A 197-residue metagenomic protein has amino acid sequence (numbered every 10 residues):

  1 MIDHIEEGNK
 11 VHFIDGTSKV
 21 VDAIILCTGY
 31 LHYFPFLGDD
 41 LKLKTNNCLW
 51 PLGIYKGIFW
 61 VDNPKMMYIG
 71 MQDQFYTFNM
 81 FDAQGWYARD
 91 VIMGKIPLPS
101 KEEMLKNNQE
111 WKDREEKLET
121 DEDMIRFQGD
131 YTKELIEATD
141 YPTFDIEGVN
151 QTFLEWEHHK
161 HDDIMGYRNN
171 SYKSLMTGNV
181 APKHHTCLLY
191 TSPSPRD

Functional and structural regions predicted by a protein language model:
M1-K101, E116-S192: Flavin (primarily FAD) cofactor-binding/catalytic cores of flavoenzymes
E102-K106: FAD-dependent oxidoreductase catalytic-site/capping-region signature
N107-E115: Glycine-rich active-site loop/strand segments that organize a redox cofactor
P193-D197: A short, hydrophobic C-terminal helix/tail in secreted or cell-surface proteins
